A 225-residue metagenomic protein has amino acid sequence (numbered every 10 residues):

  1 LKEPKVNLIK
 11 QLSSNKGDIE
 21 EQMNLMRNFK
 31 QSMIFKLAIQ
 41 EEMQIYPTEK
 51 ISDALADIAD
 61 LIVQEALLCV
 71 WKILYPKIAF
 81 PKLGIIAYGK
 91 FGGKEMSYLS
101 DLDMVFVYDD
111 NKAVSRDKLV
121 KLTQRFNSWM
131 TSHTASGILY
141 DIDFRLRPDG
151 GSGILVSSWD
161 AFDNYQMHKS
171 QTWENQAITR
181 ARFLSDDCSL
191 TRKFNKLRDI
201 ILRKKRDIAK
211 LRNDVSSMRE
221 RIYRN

Functional and structural regions predicted by a protein language model:
L1-N225: A nucleotide- and high-energy phosphate-metabolite-utilizing enzyme signature
